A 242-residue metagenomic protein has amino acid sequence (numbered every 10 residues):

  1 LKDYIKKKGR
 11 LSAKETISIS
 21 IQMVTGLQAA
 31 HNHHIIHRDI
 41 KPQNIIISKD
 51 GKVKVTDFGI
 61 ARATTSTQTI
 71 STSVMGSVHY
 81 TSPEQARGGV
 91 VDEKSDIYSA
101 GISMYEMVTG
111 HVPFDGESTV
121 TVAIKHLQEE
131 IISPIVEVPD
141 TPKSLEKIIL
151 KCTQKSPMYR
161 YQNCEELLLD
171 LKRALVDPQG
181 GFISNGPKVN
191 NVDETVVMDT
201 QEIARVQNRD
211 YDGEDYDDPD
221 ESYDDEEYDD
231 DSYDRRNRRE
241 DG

Functional and structural regions predicted by a protein language model:
K2-L11: AlphaC helix of the protein kinase catalytic domain
I19-S20: Activation segment signature within eukaryotic-like protein kinase domains
M23-I35: Protein kinase catalytic-loop region centered on the HRD/HxD motif
D96: Conserved catalytic-loop aspartate of Hanks-type protein kinases
T109-P113, S156: Structural helix C-cap motif within protein kinase domains
R160: Conserved HRD-motif arginine in the catalytic loop of eukaryotic-like protein kinases
